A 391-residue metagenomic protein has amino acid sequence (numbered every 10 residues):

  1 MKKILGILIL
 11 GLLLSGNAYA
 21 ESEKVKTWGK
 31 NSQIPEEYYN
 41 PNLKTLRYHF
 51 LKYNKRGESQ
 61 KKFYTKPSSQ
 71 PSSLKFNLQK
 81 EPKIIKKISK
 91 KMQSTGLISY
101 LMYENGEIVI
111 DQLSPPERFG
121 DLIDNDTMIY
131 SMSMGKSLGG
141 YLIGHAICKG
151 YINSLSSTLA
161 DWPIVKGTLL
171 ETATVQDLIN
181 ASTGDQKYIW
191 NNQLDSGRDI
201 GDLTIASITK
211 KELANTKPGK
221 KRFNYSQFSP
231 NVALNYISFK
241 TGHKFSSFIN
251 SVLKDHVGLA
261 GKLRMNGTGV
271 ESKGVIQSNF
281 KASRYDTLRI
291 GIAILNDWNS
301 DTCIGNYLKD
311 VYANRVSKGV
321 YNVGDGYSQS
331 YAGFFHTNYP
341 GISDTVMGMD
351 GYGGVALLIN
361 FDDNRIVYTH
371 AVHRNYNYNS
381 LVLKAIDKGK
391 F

Functional and structural regions predicted by a protein language model:
I7-S15: Bacterial N-terminal signal peptides
Y19-D121, K149-I152, A385-F391: N-terminal leader/targeting segments and the immediately adjacent pre-domain N-terminus
E21-N40, G348-F391: Structured C-terminal helix/loop/strand segments within mature extracytoplasmic catalytic/sensor domains
G106, T127-S154, L178, A233-I237 (+1 more regions): Active-site SXXK
D126, I189-S278: Catalytic-site signature segments of enzymes, centered on catalytic residues
K149-G184, T241-A282, N299: Active-site helix/loop module of the DD-peptidase/beta-lactamase fold, centered on the serine-lysine SxxK catalytic
S229-Y236, I276-S300, V355-V372: Active-site-proximal alpha-helical segments within enzyme catalytic domains
A260-L263, A313-I366: Active-site Gly/Thr loop motif
